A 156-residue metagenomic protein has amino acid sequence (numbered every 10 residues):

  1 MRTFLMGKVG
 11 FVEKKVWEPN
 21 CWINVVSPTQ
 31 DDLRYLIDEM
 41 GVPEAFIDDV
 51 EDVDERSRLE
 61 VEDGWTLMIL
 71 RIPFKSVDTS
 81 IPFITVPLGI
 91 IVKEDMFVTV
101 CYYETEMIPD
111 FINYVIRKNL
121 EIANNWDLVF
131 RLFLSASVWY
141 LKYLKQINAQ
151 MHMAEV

Functional and structural regions predicted by a protein language model:
M1-V156: Peripheral, non-transmembrane regulatory/ligand-interaction domains of membrane transport proteins
